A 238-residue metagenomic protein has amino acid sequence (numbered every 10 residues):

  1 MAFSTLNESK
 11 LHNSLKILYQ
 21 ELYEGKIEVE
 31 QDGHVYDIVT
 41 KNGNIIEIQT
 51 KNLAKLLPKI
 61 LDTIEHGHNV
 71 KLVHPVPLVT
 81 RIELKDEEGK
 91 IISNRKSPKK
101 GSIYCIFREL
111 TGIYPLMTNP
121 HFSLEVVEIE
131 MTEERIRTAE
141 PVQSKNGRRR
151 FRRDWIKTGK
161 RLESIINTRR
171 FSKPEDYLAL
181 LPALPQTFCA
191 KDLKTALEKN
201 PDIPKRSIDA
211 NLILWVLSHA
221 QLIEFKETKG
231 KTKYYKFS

Functional and structural regions predicted by a protein language model:
M1-V35, V39, G112-I113: Acidic-basic catalytic patches of nuclease active cores, encompassing PD-(D/E)XK and other metal-cofactor nuclease
L15, Y36-N52, L56, T63 (+1 more regions): Conserved catalytic cores of phosphodiester-cleaving nucleases, focusing on short active-site segments
N69-I113: Long, charge-dense
R95, K100-E175: Long, low-complexity, charged/polar intrinsically disordered regions in eukaryotic proteins
L184-E198: Short acidic, hydrophobic short linear motifs in intrinsically disordered regions
I203-H219: Short amphipathic alpha-helical interaction segments
S218-K229: A short, conserved structural fragment
T228-S238: Short, cationic-aromatic polyanion-contact patches
